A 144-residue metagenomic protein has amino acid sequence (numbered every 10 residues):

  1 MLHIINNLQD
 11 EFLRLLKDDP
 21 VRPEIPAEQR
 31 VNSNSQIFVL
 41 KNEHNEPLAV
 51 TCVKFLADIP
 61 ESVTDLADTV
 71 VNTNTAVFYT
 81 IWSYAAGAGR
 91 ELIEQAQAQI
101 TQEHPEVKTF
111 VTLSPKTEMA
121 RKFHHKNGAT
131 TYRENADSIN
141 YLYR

Functional and structural regions predicted by a protein language model:
M1-Q29: Short amphipathic alpha-helix that is part of the acyltransferase structural core
A27-A49, K54-A57: A short helix-loop-beta-strand connector motif used in the catalytic cores of GNAT acetyltransferases and, in some
Q29, L40, N45-P47, A96-V107 (+1 more regions): Preference for well-ordered, secondary-structure-rich cores of eukaryotic proteins
C52-A76: Conserved acyl-donor/pantetheine-binding loop and adjacent beta-alpha core of acyl/acetyltransferases and related
S83-Q102: Conserved acetyl-CoA-binding loop-helix of GNAT-fold acetyltransferases
F110-K122, N135-S138: Conserved beta-strand-loop-alpha-helix junction that forms the acyl-donor binding cleft
K122-T130: Short, aromatic/basic amphipathic alpha-helical patches
T130-L142: Conserved catalytic-core motifs of GNAT/GCN5-like acyltransferases
